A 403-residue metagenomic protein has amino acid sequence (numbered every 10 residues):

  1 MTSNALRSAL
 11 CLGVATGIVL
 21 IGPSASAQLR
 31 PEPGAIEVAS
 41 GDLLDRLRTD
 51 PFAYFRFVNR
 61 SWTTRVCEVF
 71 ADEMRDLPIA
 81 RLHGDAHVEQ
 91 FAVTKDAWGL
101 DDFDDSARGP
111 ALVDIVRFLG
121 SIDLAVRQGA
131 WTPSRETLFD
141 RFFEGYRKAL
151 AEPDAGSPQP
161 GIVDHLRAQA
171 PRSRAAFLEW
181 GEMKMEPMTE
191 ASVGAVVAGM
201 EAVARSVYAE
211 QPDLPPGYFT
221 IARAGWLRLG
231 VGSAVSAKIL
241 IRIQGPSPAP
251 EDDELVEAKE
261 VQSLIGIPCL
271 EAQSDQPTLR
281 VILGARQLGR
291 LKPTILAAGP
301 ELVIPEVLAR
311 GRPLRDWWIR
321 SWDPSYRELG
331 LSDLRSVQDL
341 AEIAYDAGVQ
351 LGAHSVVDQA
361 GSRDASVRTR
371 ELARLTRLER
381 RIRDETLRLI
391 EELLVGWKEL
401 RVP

Functional and structural regions predicted by a protein language model:
M1-C11: Bacterial N-terminal signal peptides that target proteins for export
A9-I21: Bacterial N-terminal signal peptides
G22, R30-E32, E186: Intrinsic-disorder/low-complexity coil detector
Q28-L43, T49-H83, V88-R167, L214-P403: Conserved ATP-binding subdomain of kinase catalytic cores across diverse folds
E152-Y208: Sequence-structural signature of the catalytic-core scaffold of metal-dependent phosphohydrolases that act on
S206-P216: Short N-terminal edge-element motif at the start of the domain
